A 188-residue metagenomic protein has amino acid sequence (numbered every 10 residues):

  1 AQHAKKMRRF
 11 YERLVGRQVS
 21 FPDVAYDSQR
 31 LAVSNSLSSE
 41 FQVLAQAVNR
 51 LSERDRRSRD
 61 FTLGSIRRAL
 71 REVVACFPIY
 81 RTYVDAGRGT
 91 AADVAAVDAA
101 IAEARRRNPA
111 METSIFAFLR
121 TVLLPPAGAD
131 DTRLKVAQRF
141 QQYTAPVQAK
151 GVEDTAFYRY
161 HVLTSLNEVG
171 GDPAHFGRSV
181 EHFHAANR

Functional and structural regions predicted by a protein language model:
A1-G89, V94-R188: Alpha-amylase-like alpha-glycosidases and glucanotransferases acting on alpha-linked glucans and related
